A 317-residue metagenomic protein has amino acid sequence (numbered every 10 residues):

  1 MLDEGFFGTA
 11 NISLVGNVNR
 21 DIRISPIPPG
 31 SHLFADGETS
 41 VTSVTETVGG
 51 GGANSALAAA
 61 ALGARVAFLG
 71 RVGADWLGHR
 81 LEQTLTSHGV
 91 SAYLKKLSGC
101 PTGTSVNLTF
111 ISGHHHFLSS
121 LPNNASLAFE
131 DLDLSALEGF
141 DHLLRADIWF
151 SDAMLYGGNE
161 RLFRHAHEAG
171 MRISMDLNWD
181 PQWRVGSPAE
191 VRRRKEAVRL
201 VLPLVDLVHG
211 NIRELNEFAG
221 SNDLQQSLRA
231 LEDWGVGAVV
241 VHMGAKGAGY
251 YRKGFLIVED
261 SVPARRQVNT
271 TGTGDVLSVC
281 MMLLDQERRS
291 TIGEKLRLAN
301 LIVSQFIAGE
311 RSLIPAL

Functional and structural regions predicted by a protein language model:
M1-G16, I22-S25, R164-E168, V191 (+2 more regions): Conserved phosphate-binding/catalytic region of the ribokinase-like
M1-L69, W76-R80, S87, S105 (+1 more regions): Glycine-rich phosphate/adenosyl-contacting loop at the front of the ribokinase-like
F7, A136-E138, V201-L202: A short, aliphatic-rich alpha-helical micro-motif
V66, A92, I173-M175: Hydrophobic beta-strand scaffold residues
T84-C100: A glycine-rich helix N-cap at a beta->alpha junction
L97, N107-A153: Conserved phosphate-binding/catalytic loop of the ribokinase/pfkB sugar-kinase fold
H142-R229, G247: Conserved beta-alpha-beta core of the PfkB/ribokinase-like small-molecule kinase fold
